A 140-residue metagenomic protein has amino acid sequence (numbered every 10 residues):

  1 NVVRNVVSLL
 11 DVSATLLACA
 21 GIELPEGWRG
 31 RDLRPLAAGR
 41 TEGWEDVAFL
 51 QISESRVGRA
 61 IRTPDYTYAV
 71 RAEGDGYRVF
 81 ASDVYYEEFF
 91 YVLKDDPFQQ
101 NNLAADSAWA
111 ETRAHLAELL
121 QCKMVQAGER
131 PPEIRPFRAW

Functional and structural regions predicted by a protein language model:
N1-A14, A20-D32, A81-D83, E88: A short beta-strand-to-alpha-helix junction
V2, D32-P35, A48, F89 (+1 more regions): Conserved beta-strand positions that form and line the central face of beta-propeller blades
V7, D11-A14, W28, R56 (+4 more regions): Generic recognition of short, well-ordered alpha-helical interface segments
A14, A18, R34-A38, R59 (+2 more regions): Generic alpha-helical structural context detector
L17, L103-W140: Long, internal low-complexity/basic segments
R29, T41-D46: His-Asp-centered acyl/peptidyl-transfer active-site segments
Q51-A105, I134, W140: C-terminal, low-complexity/hydrophilic appendages and adjacent surface loops of extracellular/periplasmic anionic
